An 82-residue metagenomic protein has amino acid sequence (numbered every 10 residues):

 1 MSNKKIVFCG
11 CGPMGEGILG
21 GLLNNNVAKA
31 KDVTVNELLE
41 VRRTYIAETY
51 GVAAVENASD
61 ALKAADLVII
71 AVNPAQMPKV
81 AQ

Functional and structural regions predicted by a protein language model:
M1-E56, D60: NAD(P)+-binding Rossmann beta1-loop-alpha1 motif at the extreme N-terminus of oxidoreductases
V52-Q82: Rossmann-like NAD(P)-binding element
